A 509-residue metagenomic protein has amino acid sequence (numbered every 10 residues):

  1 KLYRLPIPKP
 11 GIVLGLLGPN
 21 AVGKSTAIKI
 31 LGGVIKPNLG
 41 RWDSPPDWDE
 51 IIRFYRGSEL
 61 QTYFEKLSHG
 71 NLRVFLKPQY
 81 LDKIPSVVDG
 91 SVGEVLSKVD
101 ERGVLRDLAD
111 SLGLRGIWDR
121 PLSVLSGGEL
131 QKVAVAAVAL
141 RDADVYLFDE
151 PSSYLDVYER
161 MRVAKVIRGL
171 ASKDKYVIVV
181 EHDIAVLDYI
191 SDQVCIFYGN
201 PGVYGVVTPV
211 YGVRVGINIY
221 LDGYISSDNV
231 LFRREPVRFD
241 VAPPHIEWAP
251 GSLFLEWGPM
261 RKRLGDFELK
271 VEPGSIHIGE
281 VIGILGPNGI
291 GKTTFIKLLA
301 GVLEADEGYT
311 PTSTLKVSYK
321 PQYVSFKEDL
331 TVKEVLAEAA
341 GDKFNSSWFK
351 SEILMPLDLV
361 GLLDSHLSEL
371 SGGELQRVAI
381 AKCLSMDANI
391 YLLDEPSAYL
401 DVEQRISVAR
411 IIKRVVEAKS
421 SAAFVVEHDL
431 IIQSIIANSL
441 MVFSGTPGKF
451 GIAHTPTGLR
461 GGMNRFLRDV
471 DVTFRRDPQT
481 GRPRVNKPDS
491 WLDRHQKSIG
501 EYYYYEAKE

Functional and structural regions predicted by a protein language model:
K1-P10, I35-L67, P85-R106, G199-P273 (+2 more regions): Pre-NBD coupling/linker segments of ABC/ABC-like ATPases
K9-A21, S25-E101, D183-R214, I276-G289 (+2 more regions): ABC ATPase nucleotide-binding domain signature region
D100-W118, S347-L363: Conserved ABC ATPase "signature" region
P121, E150-P151, Y158, E395-P396 (+1 more regions): Walker B catalytic motif
P121-L125, H366-L370, E374: Conserved ABC ATPase signature
A134-A136, V163, I380, V408: Hydrophobic anchor residue at the start of the ABC signature
R160-K173, R405-K419: Helical segment within the ABC ATPase nucleotide-binding domain
